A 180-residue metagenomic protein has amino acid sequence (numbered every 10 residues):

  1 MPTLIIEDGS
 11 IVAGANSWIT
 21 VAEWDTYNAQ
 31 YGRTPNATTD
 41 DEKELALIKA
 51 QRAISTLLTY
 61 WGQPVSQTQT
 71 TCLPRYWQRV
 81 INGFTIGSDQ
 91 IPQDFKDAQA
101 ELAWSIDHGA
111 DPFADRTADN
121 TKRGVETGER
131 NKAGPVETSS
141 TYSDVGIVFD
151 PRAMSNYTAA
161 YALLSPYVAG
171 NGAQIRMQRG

Functional and structural regions predicted by a protein language model:
M1-G180: Divalent metal-cofactor coordination and adjacent catalytic microenvironments
